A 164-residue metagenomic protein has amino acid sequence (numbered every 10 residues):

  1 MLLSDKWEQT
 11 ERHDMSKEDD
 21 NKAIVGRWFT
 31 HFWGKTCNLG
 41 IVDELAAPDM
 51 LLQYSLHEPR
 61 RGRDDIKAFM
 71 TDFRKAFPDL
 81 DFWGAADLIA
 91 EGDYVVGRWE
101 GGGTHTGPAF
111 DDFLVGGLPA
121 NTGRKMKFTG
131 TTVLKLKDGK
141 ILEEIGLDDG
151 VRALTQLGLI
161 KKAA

Functional and structural regions predicted by a protein language model:
L2-A164: C-terminal and inter-domain tail/linker signature
